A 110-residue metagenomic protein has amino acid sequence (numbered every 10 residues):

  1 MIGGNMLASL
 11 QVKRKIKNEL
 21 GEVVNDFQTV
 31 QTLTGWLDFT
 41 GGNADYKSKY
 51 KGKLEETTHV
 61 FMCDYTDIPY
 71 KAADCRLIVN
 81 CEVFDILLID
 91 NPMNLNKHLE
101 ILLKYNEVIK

Functional and structural regions predicted by a protein language model:
M1-V23: Active-site-proximal polar cores
V23-K110: Short, conserved turn/kink motifs that form compact alpha/beta structural patches or helix kinks used as
